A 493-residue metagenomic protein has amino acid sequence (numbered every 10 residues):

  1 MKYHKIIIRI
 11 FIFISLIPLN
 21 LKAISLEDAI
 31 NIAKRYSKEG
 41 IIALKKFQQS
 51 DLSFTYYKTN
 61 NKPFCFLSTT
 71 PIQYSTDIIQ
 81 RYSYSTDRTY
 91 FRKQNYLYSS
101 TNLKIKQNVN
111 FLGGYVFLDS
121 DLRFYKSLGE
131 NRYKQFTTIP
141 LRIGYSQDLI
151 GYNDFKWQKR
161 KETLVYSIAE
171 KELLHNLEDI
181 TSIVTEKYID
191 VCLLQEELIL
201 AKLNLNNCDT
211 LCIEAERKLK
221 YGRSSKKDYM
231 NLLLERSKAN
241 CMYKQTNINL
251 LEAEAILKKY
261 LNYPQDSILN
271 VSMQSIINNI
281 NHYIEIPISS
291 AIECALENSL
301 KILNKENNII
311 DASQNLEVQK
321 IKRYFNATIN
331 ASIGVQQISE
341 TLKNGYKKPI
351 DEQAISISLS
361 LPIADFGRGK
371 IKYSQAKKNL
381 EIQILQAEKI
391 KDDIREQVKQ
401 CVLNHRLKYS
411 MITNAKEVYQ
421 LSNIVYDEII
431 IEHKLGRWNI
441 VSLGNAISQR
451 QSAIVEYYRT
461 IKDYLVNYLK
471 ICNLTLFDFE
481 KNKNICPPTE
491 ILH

Functional and structural regions predicted by a protein language model:
H4-F13: Sec-dependent signal peptide recognition, specifically the positively charged N-region followed immediately by
I12-L21: Hydrophobic h-region of N-terminal signal peptides that target proteins for export in Gram-negative bacteria
L21-Y98, D148-I150, D154-W157, K161-T163 (+10 more regions): Bacterial Sec-pathway N-terminal export signals of envelope proteins
D28, K159-V165, E170-C294, C401-N404 (+5 more regions): Periplasmic alpha-helical coiled-coil/stalk elements that build and connect Gram-negative outer-membrane
N31-I41, Q48-P63, N102-Q135, I143-K161 (+6 more regions): A glycine-/polar-enriched beta->alpha junction
T69-Y145, Q274-E285, E317, N330-L361 (+1 more regions): Small/polar, glycine/serine/threonine/aspartate-rich low-complexity segments that form flexible
K218-R223, H433-R437, L474-L476: A short glycine-centered flexible hinge/capping loop motif at secondary-structure junctions
